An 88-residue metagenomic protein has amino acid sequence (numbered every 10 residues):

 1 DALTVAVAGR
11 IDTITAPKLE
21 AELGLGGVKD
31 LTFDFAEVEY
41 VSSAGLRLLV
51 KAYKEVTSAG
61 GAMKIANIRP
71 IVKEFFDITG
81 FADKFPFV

Functional and structural regions predicted by a protein language model:
D1-A8: Short, aliphatic-rich beta-strand segments
T13-F85: Amphipathic alpha-helical interaction surfaces in cytosolic regulatory modules
